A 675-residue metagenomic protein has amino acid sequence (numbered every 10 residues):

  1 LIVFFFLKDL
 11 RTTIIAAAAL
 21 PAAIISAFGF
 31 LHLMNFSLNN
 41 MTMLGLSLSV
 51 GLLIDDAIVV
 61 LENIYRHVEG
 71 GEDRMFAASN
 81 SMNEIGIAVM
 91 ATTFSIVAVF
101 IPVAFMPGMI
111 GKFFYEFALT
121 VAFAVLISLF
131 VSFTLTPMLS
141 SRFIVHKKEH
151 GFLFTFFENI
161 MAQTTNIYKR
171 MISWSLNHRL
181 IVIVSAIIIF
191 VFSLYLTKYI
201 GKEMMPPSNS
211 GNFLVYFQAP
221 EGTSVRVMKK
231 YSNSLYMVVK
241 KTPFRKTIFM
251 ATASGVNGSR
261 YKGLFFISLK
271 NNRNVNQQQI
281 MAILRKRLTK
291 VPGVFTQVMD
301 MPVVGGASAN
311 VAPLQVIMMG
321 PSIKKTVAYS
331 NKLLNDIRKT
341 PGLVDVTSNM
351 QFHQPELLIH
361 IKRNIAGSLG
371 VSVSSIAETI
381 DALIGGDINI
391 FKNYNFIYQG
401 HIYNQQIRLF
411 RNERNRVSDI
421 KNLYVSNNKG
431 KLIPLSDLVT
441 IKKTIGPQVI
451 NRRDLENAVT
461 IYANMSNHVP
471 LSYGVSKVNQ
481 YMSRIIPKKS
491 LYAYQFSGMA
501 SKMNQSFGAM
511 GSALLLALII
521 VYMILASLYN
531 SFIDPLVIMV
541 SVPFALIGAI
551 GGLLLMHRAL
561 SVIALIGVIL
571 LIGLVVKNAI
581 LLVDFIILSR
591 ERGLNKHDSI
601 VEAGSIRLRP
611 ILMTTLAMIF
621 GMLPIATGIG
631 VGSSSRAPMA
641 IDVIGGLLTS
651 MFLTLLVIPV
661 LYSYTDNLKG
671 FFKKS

Functional and structural regions predicted by a protein language model:
L1, A17, P21, F30 (+32 more regions): Residue-level signature of catalytic and energy-coupling elements of molecular machines, predominantly ATP/GTP-dependent
L1, V327, L334-A517, A526-Y529 (+1 more regions): Extracytoplasmic/periplasmic membrane-proximal domains and adjacent transmembrane bundles of envelope biogenesis
I2-F6, L10-R66, F105, F123 (+5 more regions): Hydrophobic transmembrane alpha-helices and their membrane-interface caps in long multi-pass transport proteins
F36-S37, A104-F113, I187-R226, N274-V275 (+3 more regions): Transmembrane helices with small-residue packing motifs
V50-I64, G86-F105, K112-F154, F265 (+5 more regions): Transmembrane alpha-helices and their membrane-interface boundaries in multi-pass membrane transporters and channels
I85, L153-M205, K290, V316 (+1 more regions): Signature of alpha-helical transmembrane segments and their immediate interfacial
L139-H150, M204-N212, V256-K262, F295-P313 (+6 more regions): Flexible hinge/switch segments at interdomain interfaces of large molecular machines
R226-N310, N335, N364-G385, R408: Solvent-exposed, membrane-proximal periplasmic/extracellular interface segments of envelope transport and secretion
